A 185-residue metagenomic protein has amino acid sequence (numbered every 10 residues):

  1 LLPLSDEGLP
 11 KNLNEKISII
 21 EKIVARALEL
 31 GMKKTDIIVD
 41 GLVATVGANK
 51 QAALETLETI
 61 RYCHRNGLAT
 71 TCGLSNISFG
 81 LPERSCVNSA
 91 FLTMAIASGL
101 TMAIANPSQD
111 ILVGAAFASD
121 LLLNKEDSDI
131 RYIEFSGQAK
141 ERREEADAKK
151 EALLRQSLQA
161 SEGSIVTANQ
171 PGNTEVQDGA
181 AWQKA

Functional and structural regions predicted by a protein language model:
L1-T35, A44-T71, S75-A185: ATP-dependent carboxylate/acyl-activation modules
